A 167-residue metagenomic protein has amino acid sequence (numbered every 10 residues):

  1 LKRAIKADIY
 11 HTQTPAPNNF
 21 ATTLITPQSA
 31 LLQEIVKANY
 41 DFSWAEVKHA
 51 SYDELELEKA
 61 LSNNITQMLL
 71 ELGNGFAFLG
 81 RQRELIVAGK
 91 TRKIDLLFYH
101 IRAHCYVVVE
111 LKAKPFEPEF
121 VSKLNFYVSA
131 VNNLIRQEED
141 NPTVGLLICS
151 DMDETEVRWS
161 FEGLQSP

Functional and structural regions predicted by a protein language model:
L1-P167: Basic, low-complexity intrinsically disordered segments
